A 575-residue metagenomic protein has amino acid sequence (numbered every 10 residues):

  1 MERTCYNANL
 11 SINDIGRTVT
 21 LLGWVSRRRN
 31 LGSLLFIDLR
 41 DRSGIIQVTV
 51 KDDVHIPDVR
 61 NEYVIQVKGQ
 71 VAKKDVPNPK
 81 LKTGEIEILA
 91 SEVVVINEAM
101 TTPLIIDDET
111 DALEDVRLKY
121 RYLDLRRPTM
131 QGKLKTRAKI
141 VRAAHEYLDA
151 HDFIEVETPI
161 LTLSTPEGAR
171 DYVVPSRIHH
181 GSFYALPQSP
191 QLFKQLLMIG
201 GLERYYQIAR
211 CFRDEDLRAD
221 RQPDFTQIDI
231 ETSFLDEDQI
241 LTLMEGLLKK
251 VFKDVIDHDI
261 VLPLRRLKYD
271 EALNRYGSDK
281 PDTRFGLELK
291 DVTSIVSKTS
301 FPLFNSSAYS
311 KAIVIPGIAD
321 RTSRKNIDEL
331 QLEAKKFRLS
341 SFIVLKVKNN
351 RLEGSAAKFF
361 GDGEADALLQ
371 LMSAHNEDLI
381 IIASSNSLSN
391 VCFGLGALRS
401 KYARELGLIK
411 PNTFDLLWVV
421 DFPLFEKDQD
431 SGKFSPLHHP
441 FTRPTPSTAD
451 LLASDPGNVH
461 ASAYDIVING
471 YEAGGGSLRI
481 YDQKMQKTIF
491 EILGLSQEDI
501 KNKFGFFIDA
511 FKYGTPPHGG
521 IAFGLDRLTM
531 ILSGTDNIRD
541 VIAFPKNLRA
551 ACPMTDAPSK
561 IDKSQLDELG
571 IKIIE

Functional and structural regions predicted by a protein language model:
M1-E575: Class II aminoacyl-tRNA synthetase catalytic cores and aaRS-like
